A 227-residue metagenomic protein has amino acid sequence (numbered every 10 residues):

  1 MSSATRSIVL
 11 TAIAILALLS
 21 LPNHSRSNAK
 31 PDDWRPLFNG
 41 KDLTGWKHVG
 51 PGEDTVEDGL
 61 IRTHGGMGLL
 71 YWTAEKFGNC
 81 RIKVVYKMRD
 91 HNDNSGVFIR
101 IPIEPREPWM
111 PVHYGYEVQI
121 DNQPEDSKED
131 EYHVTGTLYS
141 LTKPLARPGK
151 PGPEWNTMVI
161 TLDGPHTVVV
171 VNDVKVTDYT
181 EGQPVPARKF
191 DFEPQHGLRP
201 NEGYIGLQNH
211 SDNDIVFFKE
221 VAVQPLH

Functional and structural regions predicted by a protein language model:
M1-T11: Bacterial N-terminal signal peptides that target proteins for export
L10-S20: Bacterial N-terminal signal peptides
L21-H227: Carbohydrate-interacting regions of secretory-pathway proteins
